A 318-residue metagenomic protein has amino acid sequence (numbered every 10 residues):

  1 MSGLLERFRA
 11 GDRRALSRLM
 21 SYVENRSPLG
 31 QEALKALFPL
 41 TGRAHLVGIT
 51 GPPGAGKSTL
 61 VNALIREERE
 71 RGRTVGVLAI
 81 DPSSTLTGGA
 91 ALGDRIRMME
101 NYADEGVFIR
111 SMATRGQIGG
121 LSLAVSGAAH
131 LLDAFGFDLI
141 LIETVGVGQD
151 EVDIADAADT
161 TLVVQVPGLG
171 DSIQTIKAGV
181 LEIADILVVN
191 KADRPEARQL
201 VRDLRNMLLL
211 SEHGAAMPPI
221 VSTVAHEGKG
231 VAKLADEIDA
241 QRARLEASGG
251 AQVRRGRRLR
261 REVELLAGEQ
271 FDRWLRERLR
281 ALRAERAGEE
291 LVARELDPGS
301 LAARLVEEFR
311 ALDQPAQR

Functional and structural regions predicted by a protein language model:
S2-L5, M112, V188, P219-V224 (+2 more regions): Short hinge/gating elements
S2-R7, S17, I49, P53 (+5 more regions): Expand to "…catalyze enediolate/carbanion chemistry for C-C bond making/breaking, isomerization, decarboxylation
G3-V47, P52-A55, V61-D150, A155-S172: Nucleotide-state-sensitive switch-loop elements of NTP-binding domains
L34-T41, V47-P53, D297-R318: Short, charged early-sequence alpha-helical segments and their helix-coil boundaries
A91, A128, D153, A157 (+5 more regions): Alpha-helical scaffold elements adjacent to nucleotide-binding pockets in ATP/GTP-utilizing enzyme cores
I154, P167-P195: Flexible active-site lid/hinge loop adjacent to a nucleotide/diphosphate and Mg2+-phosphate binding pocket
I186, A192-L245: Canonical P-loop GTPase G-domain recognition
S222, K233-D313: Long, well-ordered amphipathic alpha-helical subdomains in the mid-to-C-terminal portions of large enzyme subunits
